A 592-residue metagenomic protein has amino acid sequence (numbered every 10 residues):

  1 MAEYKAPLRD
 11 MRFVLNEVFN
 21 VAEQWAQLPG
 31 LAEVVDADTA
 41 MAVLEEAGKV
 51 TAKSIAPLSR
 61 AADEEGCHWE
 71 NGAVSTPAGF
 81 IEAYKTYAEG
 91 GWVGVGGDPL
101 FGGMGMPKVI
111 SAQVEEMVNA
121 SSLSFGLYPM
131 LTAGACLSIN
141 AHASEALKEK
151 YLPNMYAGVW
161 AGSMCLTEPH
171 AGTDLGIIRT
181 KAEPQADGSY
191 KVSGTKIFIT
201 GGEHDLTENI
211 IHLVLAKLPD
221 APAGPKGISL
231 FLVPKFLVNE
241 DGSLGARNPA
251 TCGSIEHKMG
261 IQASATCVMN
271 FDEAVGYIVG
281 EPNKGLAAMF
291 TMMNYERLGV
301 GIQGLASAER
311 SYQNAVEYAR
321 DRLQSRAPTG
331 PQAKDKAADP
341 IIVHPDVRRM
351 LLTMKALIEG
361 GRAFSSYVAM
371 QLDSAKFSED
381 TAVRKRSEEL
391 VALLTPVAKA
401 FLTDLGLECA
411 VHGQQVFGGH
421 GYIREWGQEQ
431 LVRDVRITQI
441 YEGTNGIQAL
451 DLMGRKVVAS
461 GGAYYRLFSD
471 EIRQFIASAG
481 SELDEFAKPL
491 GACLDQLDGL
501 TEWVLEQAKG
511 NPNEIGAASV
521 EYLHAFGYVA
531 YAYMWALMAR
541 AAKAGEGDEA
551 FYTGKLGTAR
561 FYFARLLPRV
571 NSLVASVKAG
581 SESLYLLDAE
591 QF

Functional and structural regions predicted by a protein language model:
M1-G126, K150, D373, E582-F592: Amphipathic, small/basic residue-rich leader segments at the start of a protein or domain
A2-K5, P184, I261, Y367 (+3 more regions): Alpha-helix capping/hinge segments and adjacent helical runs
A32, E64-T76, A288-G299, Q313-M354 (+4 more regions): Glycine-rich cofactor-pocket loops
F80, Y128-T132, A143-Q185, A369-E388 (+3 more regions): Internal maturation/activation junctions in enzymes
Q113, A459, F475-F592: C-terminal amphipathic alpha-helical interaction region
A133-A135, S144-L147, E442-T444, L452-Q496: A structural-propensity feature for long, helix-poor, extended segments
S189, S193-R247: A short core secondary-structure module
F198-T200, L237-G253, K258, A265-E296 (+2 more regions): A glycine-rich, basic-preceded beta-loop-alpha segment at the flavin cofactor/substrate interface of flavin-utilizing
